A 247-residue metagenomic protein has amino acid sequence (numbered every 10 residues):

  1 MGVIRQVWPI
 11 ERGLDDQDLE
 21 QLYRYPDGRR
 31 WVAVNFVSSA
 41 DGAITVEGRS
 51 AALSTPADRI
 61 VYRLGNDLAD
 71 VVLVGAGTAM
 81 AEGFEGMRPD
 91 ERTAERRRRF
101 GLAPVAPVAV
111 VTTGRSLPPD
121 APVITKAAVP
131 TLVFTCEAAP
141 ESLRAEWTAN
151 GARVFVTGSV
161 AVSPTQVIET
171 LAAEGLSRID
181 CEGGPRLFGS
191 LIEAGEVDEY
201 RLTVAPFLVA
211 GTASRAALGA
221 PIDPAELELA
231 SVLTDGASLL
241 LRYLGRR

Functional and structural regions predicted by a protein language model:
M1-R247: Enzymes that bind and transform nitrogen-containing heteroaromatic metabolites
